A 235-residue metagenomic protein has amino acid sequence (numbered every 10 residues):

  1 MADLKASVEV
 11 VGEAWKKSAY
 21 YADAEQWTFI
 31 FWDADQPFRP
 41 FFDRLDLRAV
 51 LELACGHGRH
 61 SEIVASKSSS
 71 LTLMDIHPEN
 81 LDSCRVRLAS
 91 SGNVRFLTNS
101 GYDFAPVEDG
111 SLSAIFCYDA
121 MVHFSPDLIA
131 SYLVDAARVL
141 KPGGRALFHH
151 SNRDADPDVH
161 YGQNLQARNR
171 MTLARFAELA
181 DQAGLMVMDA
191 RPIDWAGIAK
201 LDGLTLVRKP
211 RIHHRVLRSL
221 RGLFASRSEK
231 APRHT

Functional and structural regions predicted by a protein language model:
M1-A49, L53-P106, F124-A130, D135 (+1 more regions): Class I (Rossmann-like) S-adenosyl-L-methionine-dependent methyltransferase catalytic domain, capturing the SAM-binding
S61, D109, D119: Conserved acidic functional residues
A105-I115: A short acidic, Gly/Pro-enriched loop at the edge of an enzyme's catalytic core that lines a small-molecule cofactor
A114-D127: A short SAM/SAH-binding and catalytic strip from SAM-dependent methyltransferases
